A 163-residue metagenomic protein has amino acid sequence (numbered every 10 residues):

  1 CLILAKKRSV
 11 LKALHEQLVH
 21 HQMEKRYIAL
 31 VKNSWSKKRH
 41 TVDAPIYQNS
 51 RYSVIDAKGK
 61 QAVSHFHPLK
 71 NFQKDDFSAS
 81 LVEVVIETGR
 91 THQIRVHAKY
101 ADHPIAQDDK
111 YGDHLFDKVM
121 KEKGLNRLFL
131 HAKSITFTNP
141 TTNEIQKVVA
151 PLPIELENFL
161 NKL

Functional and structural regions predicted by a protein language model:
C1-L163: RNA pseudouridine synthases
